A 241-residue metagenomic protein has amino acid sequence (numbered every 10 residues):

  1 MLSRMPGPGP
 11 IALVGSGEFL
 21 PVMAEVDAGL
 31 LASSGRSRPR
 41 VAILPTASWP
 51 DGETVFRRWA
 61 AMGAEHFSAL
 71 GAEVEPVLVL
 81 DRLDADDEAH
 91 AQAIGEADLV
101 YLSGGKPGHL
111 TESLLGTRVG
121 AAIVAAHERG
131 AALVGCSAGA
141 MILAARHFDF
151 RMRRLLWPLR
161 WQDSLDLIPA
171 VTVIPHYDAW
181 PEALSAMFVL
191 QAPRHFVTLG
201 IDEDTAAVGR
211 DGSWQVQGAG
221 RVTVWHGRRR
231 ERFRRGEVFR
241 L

Functional and structural regions predicted by a protein language model:
L2-R38, A47-A61, E65-S68, H147-L241: C-terminal and late-domain segments of enzyme folds
P8, R36-V41, A97, G130: A general structural motif
L13, E75-P76, Y101-L102, L133-C136 (+1 more regions): General beta-strand structural signal in soluble alpha/beta enzymes
G17-P21, P76-D81, H109-S113, P175-Y177: Short, flexible loop segments at the rims of nucleotide/cofactor-binding pockets, characterized by
A42, S48-G105, H109: Portal/gating segments that form or line small-molecule/metal binding sites
S103, T111-A179: Class I SAM-dependent methyltransferase SAM-binding "motif I" and its flanking Rossmann-like core
